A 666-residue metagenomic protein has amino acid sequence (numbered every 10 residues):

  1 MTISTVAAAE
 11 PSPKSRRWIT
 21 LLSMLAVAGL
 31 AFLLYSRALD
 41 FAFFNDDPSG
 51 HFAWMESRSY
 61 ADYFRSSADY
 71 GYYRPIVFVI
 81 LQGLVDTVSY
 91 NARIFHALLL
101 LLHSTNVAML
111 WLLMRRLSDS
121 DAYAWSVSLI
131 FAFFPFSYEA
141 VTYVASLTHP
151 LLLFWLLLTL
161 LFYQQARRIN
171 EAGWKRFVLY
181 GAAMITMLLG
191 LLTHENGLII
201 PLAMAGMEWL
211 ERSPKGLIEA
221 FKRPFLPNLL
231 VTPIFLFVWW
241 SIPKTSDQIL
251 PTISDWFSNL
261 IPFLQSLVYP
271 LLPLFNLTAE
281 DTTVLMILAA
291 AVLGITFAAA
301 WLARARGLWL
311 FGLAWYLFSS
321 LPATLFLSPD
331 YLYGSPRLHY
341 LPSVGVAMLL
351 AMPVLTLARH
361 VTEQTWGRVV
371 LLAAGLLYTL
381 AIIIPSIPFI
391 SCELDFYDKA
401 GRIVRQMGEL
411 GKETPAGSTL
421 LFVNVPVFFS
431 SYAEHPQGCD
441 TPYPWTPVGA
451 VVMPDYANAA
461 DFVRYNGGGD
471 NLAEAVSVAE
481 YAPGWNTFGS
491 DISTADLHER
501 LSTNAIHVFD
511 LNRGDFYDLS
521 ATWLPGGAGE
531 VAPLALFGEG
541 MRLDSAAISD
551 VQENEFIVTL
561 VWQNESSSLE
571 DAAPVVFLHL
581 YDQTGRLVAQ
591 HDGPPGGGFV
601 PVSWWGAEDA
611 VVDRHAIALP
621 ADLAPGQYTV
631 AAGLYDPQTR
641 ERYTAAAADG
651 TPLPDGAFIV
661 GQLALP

Functional and structural regions predicted by a protein language model:
M1-K14, R405-P666: C-terminal luminal/periplasmic domains and tails of membrane-associated envelope-modifying transferases
T2-L472, Y481, W485-T522: Polytopic membrane enzymes that build or remodel cell-surface glycoconjugates and lipids
